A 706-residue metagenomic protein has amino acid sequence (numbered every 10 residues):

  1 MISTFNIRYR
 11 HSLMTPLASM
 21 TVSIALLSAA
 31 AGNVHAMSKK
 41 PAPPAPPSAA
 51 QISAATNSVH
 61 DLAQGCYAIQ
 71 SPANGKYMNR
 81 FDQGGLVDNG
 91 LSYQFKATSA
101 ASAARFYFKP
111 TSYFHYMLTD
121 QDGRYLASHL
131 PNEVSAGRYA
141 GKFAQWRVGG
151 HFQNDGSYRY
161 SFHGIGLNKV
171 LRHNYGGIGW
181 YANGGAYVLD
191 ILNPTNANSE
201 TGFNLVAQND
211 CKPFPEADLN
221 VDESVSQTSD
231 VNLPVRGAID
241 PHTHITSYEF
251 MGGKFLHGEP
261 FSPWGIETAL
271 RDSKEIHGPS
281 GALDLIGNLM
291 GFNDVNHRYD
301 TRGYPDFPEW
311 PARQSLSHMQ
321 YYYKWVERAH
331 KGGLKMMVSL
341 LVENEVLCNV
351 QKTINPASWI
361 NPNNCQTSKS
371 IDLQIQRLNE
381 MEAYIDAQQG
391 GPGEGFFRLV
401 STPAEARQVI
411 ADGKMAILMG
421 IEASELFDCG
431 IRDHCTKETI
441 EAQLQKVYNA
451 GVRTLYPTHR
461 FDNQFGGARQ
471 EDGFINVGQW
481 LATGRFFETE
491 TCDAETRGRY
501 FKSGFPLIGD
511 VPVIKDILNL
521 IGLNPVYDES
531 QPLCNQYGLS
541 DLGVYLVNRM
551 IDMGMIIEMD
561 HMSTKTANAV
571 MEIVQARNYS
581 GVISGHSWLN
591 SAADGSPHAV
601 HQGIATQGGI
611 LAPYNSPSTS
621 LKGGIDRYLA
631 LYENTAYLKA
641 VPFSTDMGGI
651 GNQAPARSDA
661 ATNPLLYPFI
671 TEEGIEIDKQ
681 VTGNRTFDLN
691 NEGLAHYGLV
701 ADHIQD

Functional and structural regions predicted by a protein language model:
M1-M14: N-terminal secretory signal peptides that target proteins for export/translocation
A18-A29: Bacterial N-terminal signal peptides
A31-A36: Boundary at the C-terminal end of the N-terminal hydrophobic targeting segment
M37, L205-C534, S540-N548, D552 (+5 more regions): N-terminal hydrophobic targeting/anchoring segments and the immediately downstream early-domain regions of hydrolases
M37-F214: Lectin-like carbohydrate-binding module/patch detector with strong preference for beta-trefoil
Q121, M562, S587-L589, Y614-S616: Histidine- and/or cysteine-centered catalytic micro-motif in compact active-site loops
I556-M562: Catalytic beta/alpha-barrel core
